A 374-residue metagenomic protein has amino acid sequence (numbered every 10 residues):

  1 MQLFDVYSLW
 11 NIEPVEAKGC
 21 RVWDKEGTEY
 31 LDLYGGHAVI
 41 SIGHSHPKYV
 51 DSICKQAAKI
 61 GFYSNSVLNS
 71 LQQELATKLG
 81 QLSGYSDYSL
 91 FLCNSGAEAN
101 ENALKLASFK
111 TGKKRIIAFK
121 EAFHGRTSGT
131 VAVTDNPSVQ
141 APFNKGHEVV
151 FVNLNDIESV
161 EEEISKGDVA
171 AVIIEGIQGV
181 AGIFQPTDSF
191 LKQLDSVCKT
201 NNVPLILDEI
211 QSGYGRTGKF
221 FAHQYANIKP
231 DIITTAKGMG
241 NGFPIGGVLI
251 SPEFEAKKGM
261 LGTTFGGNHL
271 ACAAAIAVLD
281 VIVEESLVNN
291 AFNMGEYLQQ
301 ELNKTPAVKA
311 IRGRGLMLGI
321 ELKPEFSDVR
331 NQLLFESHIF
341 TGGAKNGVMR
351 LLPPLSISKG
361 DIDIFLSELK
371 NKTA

Functional and structural regions predicted by a protein language model:
M1-A374: Conserved N-terminal phosphate-binding loop of PLP-dependent enzymes in the Aspartate aminotransferase
